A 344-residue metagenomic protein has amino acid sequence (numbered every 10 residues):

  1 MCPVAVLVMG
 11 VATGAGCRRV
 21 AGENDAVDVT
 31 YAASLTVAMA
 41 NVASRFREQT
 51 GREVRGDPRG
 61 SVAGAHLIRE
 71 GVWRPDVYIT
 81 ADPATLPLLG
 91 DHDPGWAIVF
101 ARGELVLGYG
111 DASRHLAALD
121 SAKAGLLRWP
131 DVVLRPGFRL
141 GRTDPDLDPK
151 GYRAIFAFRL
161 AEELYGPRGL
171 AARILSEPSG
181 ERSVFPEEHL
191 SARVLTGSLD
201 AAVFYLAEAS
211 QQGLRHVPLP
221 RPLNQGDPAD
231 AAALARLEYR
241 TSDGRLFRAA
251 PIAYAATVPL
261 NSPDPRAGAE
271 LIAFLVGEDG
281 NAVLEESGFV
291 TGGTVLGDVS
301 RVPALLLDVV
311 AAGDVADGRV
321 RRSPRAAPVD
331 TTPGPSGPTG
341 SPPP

Functional and structural regions predicted by a protein language model:
C2-A12: Bacterial N-terminal signal peptides
C17-G51, R55-A65, R69-G71, D82-P83 (+2 more regions): Exported/periplasmic ABC-transporter solute-binding proteins
D57, I98-V99: Short beta-strand
W73-P75: Short acidic/histidine-rich motifs immediately flanking catalytic phosphotransfer sites in two-component signaling
I79-D93, I98: Acidic, polar ligand-binding/catalytic clefts
F100-E104: Acidic, polar low-complexity intrinsically disordered regions
